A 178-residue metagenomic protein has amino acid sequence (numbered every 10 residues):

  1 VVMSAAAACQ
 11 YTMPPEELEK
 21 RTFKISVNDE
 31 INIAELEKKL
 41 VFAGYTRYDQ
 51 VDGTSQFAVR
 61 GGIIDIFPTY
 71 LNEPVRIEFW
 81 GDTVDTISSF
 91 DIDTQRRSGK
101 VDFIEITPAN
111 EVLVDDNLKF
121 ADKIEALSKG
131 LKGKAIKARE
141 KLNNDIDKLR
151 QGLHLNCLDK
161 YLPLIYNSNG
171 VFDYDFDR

Functional and structural regions predicted by a protein language model:
V1-R178: ASCE RecA-like P-loop NTPase motor cores that couple ATP hydrolysis to mechanical translocation on nucleic acids
